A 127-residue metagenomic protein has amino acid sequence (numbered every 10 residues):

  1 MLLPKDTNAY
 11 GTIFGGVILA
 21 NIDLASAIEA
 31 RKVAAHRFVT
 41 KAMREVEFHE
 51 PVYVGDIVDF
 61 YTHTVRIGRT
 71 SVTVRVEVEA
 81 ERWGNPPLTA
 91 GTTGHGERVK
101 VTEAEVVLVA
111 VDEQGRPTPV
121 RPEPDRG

Functional and structural regions predicted by a protein language model:
M1-A42, V109-G127: Hot-dog-fold acyl-thioester-processing enzymes
T40-K41, E47-H49: Low-complexity, acidic Ser/Thr/Pro/Gly-rich terminal tails and inter-domain linkers that flank the onset of structured
F48, V52-I57, V65-G127: HotDog/MaoC-like acyl-thioester-processing domains
